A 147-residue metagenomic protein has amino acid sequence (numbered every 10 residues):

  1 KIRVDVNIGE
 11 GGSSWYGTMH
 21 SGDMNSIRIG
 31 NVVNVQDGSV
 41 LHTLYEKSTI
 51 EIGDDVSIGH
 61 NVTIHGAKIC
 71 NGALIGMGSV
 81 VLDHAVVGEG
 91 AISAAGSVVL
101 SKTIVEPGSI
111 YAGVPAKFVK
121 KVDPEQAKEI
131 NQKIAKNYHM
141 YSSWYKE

Functional and structural regions predicted by a protein language model:
K1-T43: A positional/architectural concept
D23, I29-N31, D37-V40, L44 (+2 more regions): Glycine-rich hexapeptide-repeat left-handed beta-helix
S57: Short proline/glycine- and basic residue-enriched helix-capping loop/turn segments at helix->loop/beta transitions
